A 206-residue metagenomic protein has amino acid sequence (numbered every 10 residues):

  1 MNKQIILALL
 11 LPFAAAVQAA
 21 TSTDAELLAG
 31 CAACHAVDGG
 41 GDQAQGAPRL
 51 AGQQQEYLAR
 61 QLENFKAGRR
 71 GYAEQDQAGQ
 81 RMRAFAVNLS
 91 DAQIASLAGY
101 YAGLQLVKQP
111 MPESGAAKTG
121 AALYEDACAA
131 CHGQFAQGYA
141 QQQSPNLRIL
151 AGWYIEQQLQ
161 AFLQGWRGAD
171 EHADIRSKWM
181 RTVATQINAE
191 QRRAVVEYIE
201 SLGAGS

Functional and structural regions predicted by a protein language model:
M1-Q4: Positively charged n-region of N-terminal signal peptides that target proteins for export
I6-A15: Bacterial N-terminal signal peptides
A19-G40, P112-F135: Sequence/structural segment immediately N-terminal to covalent heme-attachment motifs in c-type and related
D24, G40-Y72, G79, R83-N88 (+2 more regions): Gly/Gly-Pro-rich "capping" loops immediately C-terminal to redox-active cysteine motifs in periplasmic/lumenal
V37, A78, Q134, R176-W179 (+2 more regions): Residue-level hotspots at or immediately adjacent to binding/recognition sites across diverse folds
G40, Q93-A116, Q134-L150: His/Cys-centered metal/cofactor-coordination and adjacent catalytic loops
A84-Q109, T182-S206: C-terminal capping alpha-helices of c-type cytochrome domains
